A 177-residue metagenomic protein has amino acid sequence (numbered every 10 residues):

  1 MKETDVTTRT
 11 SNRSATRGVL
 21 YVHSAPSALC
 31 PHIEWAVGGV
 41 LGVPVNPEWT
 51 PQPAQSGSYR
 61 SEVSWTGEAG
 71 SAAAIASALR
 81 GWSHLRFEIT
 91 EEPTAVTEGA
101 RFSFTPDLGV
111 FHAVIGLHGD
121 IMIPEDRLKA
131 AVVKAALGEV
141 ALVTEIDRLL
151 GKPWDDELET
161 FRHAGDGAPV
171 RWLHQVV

Functional and structural regions predicted by a protein language model:
K2-R17, S24-L41, V45-Y59, T66-V177: Long, contiguous binding/interaction regions
